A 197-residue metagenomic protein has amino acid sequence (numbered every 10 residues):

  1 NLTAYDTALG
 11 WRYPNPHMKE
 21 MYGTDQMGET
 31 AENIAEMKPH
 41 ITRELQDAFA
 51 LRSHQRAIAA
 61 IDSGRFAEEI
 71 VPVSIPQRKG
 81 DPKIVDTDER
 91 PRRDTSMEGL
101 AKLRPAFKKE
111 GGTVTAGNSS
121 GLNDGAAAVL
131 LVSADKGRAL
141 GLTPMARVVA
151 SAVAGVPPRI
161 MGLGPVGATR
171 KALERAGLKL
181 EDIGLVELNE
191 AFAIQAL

Functional and structural regions predicted by a protein language model:
N1-D6, I70-T87, R159-I160, L180-L197: Conserved beta-ketoacyl condensing-enzyme motif
N1-I34: Flexible glycine-/small-residue-enriched beta->alpha junction loops that bind anionic phosphate/pyrophosphate groups
M18-Q26, K38-L51, P91, G111-A127 (+2 more regions): Active-site pocket-shaping loop/turn-to-helix segments
E29-N33, R52-A59, G99-K102, A168-K171 (+1 more regions): Alpha-helical scaffold segments in soluble metabolic enzymes
I34-H40, G137-G141, R170-L185: Phosphate/pyrophosphate-binding loops at sites that engage ATP/ADP/AMP, CoA/4′-phosphopantetheine, polyphosphate
E44-A139: N-terminal extracellular/periplasmic Venus flytrap/periplasmic-binding protein-like
